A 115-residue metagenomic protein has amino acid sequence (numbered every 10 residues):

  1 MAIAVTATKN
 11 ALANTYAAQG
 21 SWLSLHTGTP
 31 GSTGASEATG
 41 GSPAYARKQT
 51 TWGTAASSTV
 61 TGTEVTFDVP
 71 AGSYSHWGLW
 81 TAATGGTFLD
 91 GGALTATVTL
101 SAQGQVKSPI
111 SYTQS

Functional and structural regions predicted by a protein language model:
M1-H76, T81-S115: Small cysteine-rich, disulfide-bonded extracellular modules of the LU/uPAR three-finger superfamily and closely related
